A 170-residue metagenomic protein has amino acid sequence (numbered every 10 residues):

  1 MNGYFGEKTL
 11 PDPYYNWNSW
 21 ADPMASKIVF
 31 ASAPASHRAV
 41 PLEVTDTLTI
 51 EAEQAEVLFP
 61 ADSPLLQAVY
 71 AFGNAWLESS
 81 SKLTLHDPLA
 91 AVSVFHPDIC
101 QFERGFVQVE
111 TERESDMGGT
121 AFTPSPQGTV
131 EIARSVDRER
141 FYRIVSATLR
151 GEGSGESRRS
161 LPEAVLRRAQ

Functional and structural regions predicted by a protein language model:
M1-Y14: Class I SAM-dependent methyltransferase SAM-binding "motif I" and its flanking Rossmann-like core
W17-M24, A35-Q170: Conformational coupling and interaction surfaces
